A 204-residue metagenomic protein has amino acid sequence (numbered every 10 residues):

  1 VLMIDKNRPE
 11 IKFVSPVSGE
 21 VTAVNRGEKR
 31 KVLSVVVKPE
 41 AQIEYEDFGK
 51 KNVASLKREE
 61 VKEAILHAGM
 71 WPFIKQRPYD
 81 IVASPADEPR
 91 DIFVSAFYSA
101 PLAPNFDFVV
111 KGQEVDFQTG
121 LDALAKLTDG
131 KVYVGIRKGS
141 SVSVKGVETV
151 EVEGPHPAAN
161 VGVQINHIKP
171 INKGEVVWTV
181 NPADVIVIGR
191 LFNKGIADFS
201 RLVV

Functional and structural regions predicted by a protein language model:
V1-L2, R8, F13-A23: Generic structural motif
I4-D5, F106: Residue-level detector of alpha-helix boundaries and kinks
I11, N25-V204: Buried, small/hydrophobic-residue-enriched core segments of structured protein domains
